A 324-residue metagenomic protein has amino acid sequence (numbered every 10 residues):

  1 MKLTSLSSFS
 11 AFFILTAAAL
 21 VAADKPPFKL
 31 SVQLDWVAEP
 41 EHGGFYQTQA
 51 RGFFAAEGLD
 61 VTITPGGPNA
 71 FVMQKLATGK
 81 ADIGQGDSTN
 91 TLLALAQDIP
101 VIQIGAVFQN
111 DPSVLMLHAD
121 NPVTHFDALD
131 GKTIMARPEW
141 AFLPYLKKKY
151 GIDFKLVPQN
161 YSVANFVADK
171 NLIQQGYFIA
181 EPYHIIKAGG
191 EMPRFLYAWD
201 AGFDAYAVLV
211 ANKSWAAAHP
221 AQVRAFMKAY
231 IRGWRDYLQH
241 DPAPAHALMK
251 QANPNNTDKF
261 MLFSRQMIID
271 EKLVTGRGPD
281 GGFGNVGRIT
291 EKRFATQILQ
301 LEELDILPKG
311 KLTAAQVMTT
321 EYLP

Functional and structural regions predicted by a protein language model:
M1-P27, P324: Short, low-complexity disordered leader/linker segments with a strong preference for bacterial N-terminal type II
D24-I179, L196, F203: Short, glycine-/small- and polar/acidic-enriched structural segments that line small-molecule recognition paths
E57, Q103, A245-L248, K309-K311: Short, hydrophobic secondary-structure boundary micro-motifs
T89, Y161-D258: Pocket-lining segment of extracytoplasmic ligand-binding domains
N212, T290, T319-E321: Residue-level signal for threonine
A217-I306: Secondary-structure end/capping motifs
Q297-P324: Hinge/cleft segment of the Venus flytrap/periplasmic-binding protein
